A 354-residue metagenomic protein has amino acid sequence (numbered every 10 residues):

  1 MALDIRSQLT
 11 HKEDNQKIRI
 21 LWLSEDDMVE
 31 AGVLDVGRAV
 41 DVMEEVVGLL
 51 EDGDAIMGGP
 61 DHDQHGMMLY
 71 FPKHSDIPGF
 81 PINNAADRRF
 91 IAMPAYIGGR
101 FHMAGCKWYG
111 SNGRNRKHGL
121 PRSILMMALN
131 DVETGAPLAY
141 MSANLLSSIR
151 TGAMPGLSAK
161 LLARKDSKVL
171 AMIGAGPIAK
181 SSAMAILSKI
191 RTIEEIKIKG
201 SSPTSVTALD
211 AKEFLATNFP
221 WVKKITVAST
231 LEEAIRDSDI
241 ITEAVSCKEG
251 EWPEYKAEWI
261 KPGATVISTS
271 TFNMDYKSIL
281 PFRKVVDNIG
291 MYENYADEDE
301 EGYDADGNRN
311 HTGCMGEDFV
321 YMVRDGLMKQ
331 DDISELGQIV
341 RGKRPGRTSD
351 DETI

Functional and structural regions predicted by a protein language model:
A2-S148, G156, D166: N-terminal ligand-binding/catalytic initiation module
E25-V33, N273, K277-I354: Adenosine-phosphate binding glycine-rich loop
L162-V169, K261-P262: Short helix-loop-beta connector
A175-G176: Glycine-rich Rossmann-fold phosphate-binding loop(s) that bind the pyrophosphate of adenine dinucleotide cofactors
A179-K180: N-terminal Rossmann-fold NAD(P) dinucleotide-binding loop
I186: Aromatic pocket-lining residues of Rossmann-like dinucleotide-binding sites
K189-N218: NAD(P)-binding Rossmann-fold cofactor-contacting core
P220-G316: Rossmann-like adenosine-cofactor binding region
